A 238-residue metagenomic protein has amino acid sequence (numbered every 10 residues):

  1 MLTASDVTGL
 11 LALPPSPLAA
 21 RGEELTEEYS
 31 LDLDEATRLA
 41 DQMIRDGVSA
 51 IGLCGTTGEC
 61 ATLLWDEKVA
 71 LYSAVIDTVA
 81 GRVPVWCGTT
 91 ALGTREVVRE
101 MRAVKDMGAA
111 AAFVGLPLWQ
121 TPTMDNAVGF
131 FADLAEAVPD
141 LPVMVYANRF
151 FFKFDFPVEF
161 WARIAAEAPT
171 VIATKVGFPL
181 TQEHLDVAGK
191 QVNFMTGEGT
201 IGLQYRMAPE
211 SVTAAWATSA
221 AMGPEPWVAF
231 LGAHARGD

Functional and structural regions predicted by a protein language model:
L2-K153: Active-site beta->alpha loop and helix N-cap motifs at the rims of alpha/beta catalytic domains
E136-P142, N148-D238: Catalytic alpha/beta core domains of metabolic enzymes, predominantly
